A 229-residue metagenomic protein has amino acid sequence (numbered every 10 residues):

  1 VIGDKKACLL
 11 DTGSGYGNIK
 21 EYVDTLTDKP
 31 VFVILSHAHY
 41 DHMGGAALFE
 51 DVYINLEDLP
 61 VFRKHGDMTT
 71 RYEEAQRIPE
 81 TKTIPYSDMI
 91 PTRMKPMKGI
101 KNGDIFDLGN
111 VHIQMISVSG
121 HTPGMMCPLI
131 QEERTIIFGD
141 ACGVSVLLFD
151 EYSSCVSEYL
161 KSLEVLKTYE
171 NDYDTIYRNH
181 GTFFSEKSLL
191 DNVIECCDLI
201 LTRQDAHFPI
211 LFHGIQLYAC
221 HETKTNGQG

Functional and structural regions predicted by a protein language model:
V1-T25, C127-G143: Conserved beta-strand hairpin/beta-sheet module of binuclear metal-dependent hydrolase folds, prominently
L9-T12, V31-D41, Y53-L56, S117-G120 (+2 more regions): Active-site neighborhood of phospho(di)ester-bond hydrolases with catalytic His/Asp-centered motifs
S14, L148-S153, S188-L189: Short, solvent-exposed loop/turn segments at secondary-structure boundaries
G15-N18, A38-G44, L59, T122-M125 (+2 more regions): Active-site environment of divalent metal-dependent phosphoester hydrolases
Y16-I105, I194-A206: Active-site HxH/HxHxD metal-binding segment of metal-dependent hydrolases
N102-I130: Core dinuclear metal-dependent hydrolase active-site scaffold
D104, E164-G229: Accessory terminal helices/loops
Y159, L163: Aromatic/hydrophobic pocket-lining residues that form the small-molecule binding cavity in soluble enzyme cores
